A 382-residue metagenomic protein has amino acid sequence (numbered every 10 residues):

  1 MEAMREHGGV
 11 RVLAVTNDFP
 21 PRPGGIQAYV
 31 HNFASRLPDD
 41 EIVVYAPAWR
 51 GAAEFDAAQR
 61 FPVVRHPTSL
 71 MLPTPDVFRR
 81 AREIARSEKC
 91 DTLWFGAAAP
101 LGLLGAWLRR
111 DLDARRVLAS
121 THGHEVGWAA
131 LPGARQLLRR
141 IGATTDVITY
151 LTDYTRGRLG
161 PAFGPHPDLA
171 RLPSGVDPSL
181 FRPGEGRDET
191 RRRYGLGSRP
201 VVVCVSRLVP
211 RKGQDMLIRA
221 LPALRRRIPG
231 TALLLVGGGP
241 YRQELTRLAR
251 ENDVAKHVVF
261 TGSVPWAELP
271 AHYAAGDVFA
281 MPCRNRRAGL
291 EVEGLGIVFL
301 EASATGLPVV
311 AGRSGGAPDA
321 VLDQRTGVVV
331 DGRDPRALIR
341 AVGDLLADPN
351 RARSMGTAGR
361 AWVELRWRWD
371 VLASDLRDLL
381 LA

Functional and structural regions predicted by a protein language model:
A3-R5, N17-P23, A28-P75, G160 (+1 more regions): N-terminal strand-loop element at the rim of the active site of nucleotide-sugar-dependent glycosyltransferases
Y154, G175: Carbohydrate-associated surface elements
L196-K212, I218-L221: Conserved donor-binding/catalytic core segment of Leloir-type glycosyltransferases
G230, H257, A337, D344 (+2 more regions): A short, well-ordered alpha-helix in the C-terminal region of glycosyltransferases
T246-E268, V278: Nucleotide-activated donor-binding/catalytic signature segment of Leloir-type glycosyltransferases, i.e., the conserved
S263, A274-V292, L307: Acidic donor-binding loop of glycosyltransferase active sites
A280, F299, A304, P308-A311 (+1 more regions): Short hydrophobic beta-strand element within catalytic cores of glycosyltransferases and related nucleotide-activated
L322-Q324, V328-P335, D344-N350: Conserved acidic donor-binding segment of nucleotide-sugar-dependent glycosyltransferases
